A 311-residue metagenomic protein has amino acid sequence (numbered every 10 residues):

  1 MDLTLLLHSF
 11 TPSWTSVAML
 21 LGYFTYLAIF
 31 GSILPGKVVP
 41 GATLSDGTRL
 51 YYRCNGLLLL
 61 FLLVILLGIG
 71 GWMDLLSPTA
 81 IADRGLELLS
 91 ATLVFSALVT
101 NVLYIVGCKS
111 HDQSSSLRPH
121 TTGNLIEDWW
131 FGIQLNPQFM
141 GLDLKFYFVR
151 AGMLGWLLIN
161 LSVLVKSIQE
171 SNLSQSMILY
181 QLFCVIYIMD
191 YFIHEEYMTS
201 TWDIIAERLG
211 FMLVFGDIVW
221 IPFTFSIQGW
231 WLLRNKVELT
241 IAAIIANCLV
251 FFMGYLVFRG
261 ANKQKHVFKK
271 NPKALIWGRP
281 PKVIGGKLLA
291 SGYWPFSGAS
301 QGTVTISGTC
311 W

Functional and structural regions predicted by a protein language model:
M1-W294, G298, V304-C310: Membrane-anchoring alpha-helices and their flanking helix-loop junctions
